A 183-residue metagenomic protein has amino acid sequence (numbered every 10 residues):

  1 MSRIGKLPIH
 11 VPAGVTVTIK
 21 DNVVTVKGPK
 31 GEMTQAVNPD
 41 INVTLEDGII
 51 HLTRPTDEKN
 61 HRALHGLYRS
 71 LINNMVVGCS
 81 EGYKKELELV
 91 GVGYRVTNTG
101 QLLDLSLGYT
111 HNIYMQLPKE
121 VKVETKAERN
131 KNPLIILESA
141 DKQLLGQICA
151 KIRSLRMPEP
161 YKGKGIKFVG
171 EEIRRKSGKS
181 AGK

Functional and structural regions predicted by a protein language model:
S2-H65, R69-V77, E81-A150, S154-K183: N-terminal intrinsically disordered, cationic/polar leader segments that include organellar targeting peptides
